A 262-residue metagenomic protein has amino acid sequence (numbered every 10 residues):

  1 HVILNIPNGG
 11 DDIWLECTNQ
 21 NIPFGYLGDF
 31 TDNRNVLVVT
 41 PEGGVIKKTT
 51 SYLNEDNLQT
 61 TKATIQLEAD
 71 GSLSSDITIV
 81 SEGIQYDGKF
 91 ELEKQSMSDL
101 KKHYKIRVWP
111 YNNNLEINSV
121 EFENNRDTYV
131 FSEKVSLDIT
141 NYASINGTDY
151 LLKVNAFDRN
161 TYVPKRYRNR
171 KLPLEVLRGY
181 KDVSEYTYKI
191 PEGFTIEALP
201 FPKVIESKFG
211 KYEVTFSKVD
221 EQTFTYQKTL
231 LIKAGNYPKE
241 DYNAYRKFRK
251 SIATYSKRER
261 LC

Functional and structural regions predicted by a protein language model:
H1-C262: A sensor for short, sequence-defined functional sites
